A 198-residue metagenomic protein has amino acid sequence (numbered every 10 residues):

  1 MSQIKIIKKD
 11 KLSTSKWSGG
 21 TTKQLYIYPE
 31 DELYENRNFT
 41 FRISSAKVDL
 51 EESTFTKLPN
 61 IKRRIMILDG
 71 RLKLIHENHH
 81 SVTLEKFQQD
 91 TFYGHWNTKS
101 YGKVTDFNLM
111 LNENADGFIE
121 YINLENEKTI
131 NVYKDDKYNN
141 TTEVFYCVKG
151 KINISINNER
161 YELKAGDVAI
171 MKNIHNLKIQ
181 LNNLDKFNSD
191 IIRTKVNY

Functional and structural regions predicted by a protein language model:
M1-Y198: Jelly-roll (double-stranded beta-helix
